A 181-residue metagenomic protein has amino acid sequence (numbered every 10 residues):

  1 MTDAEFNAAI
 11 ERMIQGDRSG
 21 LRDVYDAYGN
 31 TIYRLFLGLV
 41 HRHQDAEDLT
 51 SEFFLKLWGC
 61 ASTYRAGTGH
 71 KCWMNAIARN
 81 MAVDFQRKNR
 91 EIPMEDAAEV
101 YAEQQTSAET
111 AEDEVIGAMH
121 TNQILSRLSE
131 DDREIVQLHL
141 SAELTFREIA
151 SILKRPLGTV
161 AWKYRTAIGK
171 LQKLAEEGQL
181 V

Functional and structural regions predicted by a protein language model:
M1-T31, G38, S126, L180-V181: N-terminal module of bacterial RNA polymerase sigma factors
T2-F6, D84, E91-T121: Internal acidic/polar
I14-Q15, H41, E52-G69, K88-N89: Sigma70-family region 2
V24, Y28, I32, F53 (+3 more regions): Residue-level preference for hydrophobic side chains embedded in well-ordered alpha helices
A27-N30, G38-H41, Q137-L144, K154: Short helix-capping/turn signature of helix-turn-helix
R34, D48-L55, G59, T68-N80: Structural recognition of an alpha-helix C-terminal capping motif at a helix-to-coil junction
S62-A66, A76-D96: Arg/Lys-rich amphipathic alpha helix in sigma70-family domain 2
R79, V83, D132, S141 (+2 more regions): DNA-recognition helix of helix-turn-helix
